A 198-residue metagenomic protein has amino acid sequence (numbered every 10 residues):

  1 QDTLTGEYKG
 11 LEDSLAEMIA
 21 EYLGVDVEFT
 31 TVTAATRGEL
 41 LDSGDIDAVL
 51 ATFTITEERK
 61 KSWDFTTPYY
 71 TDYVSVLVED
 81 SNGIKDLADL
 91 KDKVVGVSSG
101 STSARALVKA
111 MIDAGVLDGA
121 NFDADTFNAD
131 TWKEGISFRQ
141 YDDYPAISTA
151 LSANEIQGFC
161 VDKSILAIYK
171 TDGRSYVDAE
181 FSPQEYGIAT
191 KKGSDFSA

Functional and structural regions predicted by a protein language model:
Q1-T52, Q140: Extracytoplasmic small-molecule ligand-binding "clamshell" domains of the periplasmic binding protein/Venus flytrap
D2-T5, A16-V25, S103-Q140: Ligand-binding cleft/hinge of the Venus flytrap
D13, E28-D42, N82, D118-T149: Short helix-initiation/N-cap motifs at beta->coil->alpha
I19, L41-D42, L90, L151-S152 (+1 more regions): Hydrophobic residues within well-ordered alpha-helices
G24-D26, S43-A51, K93-G96, G135-R139 (+3 more regions): Alpha-to-beta junction loops
T36-E39, A51-S62, A106-A110, P145-S182: A ligand-binding cleft/hinge motif common to bilobed small-molecule-binding domains
T67, V78-V95, A110, A114 (+1 more regions): Flexible hinge/capping segments at coil-to-helix
Y70-D80, K163-A198: Periplasmic-binding protein-like
